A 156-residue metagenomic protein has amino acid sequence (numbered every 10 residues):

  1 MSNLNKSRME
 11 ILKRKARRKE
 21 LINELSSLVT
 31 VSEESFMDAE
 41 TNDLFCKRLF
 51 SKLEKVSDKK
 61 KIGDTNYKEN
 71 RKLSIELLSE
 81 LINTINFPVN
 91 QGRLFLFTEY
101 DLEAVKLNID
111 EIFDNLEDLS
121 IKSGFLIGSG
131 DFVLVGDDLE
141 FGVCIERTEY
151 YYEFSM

Functional and structural regions predicted by a protein language model:
M1-C144, T148-Y150, M156: Structured alpha/beta or helical-core interaction and ligand-binding surfaces enriched in interleaved
